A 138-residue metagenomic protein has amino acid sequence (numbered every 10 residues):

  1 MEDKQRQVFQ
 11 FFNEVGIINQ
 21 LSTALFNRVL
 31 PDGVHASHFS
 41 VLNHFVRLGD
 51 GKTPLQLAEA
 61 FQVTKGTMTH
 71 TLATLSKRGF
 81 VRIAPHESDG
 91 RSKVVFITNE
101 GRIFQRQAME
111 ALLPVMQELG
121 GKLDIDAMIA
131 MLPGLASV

Functional and structural regions predicted by a protein language model:
M1-D32, D126: N-terminal leader segment of winged-helix/HTH proteins
N13, S40-N43, T69-T71: Base-recognition residues in the alpha-helical recognition helix of bacterial helix-turn-helix
A24-T64: N-terminal helix-turn-helix DNA-binding core of bacterial DNA-binding proteins
D32-H38, T98, G121-I125: Short helix-coil-helix linker/hinge
G49-V94: Canonical helix-turn-helix DNA-binding module
E87-A108: Basic, amphipathic "hinge/linker" alpha-helix immediately C-terminal to the N-terminal HTH DNA-binding motif
I103-V138: Terminal interaction helix/tail motif
